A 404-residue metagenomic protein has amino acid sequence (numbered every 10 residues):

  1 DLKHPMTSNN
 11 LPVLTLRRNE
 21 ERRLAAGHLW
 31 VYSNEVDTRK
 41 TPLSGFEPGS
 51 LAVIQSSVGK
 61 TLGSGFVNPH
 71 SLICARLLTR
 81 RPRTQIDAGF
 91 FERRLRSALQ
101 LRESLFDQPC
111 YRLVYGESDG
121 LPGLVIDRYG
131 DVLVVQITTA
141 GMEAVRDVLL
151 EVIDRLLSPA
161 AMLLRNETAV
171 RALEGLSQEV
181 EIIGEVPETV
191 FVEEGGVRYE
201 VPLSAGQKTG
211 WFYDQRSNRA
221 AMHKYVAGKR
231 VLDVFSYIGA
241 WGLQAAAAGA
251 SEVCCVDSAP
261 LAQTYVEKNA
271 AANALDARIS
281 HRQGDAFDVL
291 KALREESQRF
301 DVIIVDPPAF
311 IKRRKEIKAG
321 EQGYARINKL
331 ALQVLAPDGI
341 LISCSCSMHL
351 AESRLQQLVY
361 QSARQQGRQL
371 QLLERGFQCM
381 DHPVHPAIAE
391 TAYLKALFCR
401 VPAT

Functional and structural regions predicted by a protein language model:
D1-R128: Non-catalytic accessory regions of SAM-dependent methyltransferases
V114-D127, E143-F212: Non-catalytic substrate-recognition/targeting regions of SAM-dependent transferases
G228-Y237: Conserved class I S-adenosyl-L-methionine
I238-A250: Conserved SAM-binding loop of SAM-dependent methyltransferases across substrates and taxa, primarily the Class I
E252-D257: Conserved SAM-binding motif I beta-strand of class I
L261-D301: S-adenosyl-L-methionine
F300-L330: Mobile active-site "lid"/loop adjacent to the S-adenosyl-L-methionine
R326, I340-T404: C-terminal catalytic and target-recognition region of SAM-dependent MTase-like enzymes, primarily methyltransferases
